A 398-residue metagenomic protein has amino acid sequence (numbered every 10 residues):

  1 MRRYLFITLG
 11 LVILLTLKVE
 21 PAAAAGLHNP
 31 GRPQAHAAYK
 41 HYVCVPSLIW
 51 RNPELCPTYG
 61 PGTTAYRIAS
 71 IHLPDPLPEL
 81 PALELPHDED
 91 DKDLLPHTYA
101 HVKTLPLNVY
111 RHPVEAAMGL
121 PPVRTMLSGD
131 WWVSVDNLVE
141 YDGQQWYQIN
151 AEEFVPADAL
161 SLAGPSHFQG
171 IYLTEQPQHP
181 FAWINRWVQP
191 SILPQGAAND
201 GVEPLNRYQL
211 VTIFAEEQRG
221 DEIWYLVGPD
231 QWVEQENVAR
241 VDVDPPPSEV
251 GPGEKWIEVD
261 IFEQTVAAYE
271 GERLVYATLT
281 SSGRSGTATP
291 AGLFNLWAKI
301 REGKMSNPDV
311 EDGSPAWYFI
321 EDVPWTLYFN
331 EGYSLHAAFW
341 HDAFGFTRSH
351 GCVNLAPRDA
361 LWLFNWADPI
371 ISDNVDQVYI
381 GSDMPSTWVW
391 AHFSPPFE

Functional and structural regions predicted by a protein language model:
M1-F6: Bacterial N-terminal signal peptides that target proteins for export
I7-K18: Bacterial N-terminal signal peptides
A25-G26, P252, Y276, A288-L293 (+1 more regions): Exported/periplasmic cell-wall-interacting domains
A25-H101, Q148-R186, L226-W256: Boundary regions of SH3-family modules and the immediately adjacent low-complexity/disordered segments in eukaryotic
P33-P76, E115-Y141, G196-R219: Conserved beta-strand/loop element in small beta-rich adapter and peptidoglycan-binding domains
K103-P113, R124, Y172-F214: Short, solvent-exposed interaction modules
R124, Y147, E203, Q264 (+1 more regions): Solvent-exposed, polar/charged alpha-helical surfaces in well-ordered, non-transmembrane soluble domains, broadly
V202-P204, A215-A291: Cell wall/extracellular polymer interaction/catalysis modules
